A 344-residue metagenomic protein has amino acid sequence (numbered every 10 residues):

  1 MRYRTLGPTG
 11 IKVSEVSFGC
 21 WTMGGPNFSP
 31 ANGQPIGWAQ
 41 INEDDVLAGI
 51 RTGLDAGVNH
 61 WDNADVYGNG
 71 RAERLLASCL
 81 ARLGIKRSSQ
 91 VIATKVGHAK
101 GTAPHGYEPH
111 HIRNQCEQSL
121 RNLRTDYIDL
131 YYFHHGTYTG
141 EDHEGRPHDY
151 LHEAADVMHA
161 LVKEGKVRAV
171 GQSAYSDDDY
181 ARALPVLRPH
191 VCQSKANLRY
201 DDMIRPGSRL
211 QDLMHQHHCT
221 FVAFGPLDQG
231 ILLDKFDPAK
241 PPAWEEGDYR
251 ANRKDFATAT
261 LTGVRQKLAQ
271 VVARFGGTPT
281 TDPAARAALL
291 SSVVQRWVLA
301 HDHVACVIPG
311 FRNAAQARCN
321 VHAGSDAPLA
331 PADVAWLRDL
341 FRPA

Functional and structural regions predicted by a protein language model:
M1-V91: N-terminal binding-site loop/beta-alpha segment at the start of enzyme catalytic domains that lines or forms
N27-D44, A99-H111, D142-E144: Active-site mouth loops of central-metabolism enzymes
A39-G53, Y107-N122, S176-R182: Short, acidic/polar
D55, C79-S88, R121-R124, A183-L187 (+1 more regions): Acidic (Asp/Glu)-rich catalytic clusters
A64-R74, A99-H105, Y138-G140, D178 (+1 more regions): Acidic-and-aromatic substrate-binding clefts and catalytic sites of carbohydrate-active enzymes
S88-K100, L198: A short, structured active-site edge motif that brings together acidic residues
L120-H143: Active-site groove signature of glycoside hydrolases
G136-A344: Beta/alpha (TIM)-barrel catalytic core signal, keyed to glycine-rich beta->alpha loops juxtaposed to Asp/Glu that bind
